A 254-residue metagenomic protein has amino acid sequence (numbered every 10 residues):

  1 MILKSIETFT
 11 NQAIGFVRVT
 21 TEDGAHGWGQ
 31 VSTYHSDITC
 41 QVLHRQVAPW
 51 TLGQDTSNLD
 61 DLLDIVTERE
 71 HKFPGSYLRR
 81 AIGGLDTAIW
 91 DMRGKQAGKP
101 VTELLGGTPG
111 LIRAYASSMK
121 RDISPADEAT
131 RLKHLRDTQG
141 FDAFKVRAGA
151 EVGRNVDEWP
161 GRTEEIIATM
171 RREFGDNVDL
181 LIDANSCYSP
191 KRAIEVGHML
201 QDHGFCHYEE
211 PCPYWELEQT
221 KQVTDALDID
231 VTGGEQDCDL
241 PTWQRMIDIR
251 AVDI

Functional and structural regions predicted by a protein language model:
M1-W28, S32: Structured beta-strand/loop patches that form or line metal/cofactor-binding pockets in enzymes
L3, G24, V47, L85 (+5 more regions): Conserved, mostly hydrophobic/aromatic
Q12, S186-Y188, P213, Q236-D239: Short glycine-enriched loops at secondary-structure junctions
T20-Q96: Metal- or metallocofactor-binding catalytic centers and their adjacent structured scaffolds across diverse enzyme
D23, V31, T87, M92 (+4 more regions): Generic detector of well-ordered alpha-helical packing
D86-D122: Glycine-rich, aromatic-flanked loop segments that form ligand/cofactor-binding clefts across common enzyme folds
L111-L227: Metal-dependent enolase-superfamily TIM-barrel catalytic cores that perform enediolate-based chemistry
W215-I254: Catalytic alpha/beta core domains of metabolic enzymes, predominantly
